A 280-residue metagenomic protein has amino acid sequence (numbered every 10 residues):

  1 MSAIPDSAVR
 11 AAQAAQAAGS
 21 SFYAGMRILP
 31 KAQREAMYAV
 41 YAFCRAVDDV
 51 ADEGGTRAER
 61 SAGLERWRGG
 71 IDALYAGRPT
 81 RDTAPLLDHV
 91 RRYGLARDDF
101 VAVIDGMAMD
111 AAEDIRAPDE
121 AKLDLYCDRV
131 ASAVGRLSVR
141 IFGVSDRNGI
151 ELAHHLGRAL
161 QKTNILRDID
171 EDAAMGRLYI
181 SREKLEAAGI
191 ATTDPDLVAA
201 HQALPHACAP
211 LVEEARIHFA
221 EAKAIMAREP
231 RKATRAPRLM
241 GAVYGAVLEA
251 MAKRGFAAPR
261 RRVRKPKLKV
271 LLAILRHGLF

Functional and structural regions predicted by a protein language model:
M1-Q161, L166, D170-F280: Catalytic cores of Mg2+-dependent Asp-rich isoprenoid enzymes
